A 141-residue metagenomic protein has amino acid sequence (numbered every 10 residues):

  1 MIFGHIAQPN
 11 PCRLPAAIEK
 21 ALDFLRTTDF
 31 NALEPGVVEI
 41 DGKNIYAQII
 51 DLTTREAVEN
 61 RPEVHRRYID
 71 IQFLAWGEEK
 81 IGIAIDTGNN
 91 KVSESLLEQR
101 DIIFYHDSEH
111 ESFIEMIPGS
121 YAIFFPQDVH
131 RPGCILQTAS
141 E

Functional and structural regions predicted by a protein language model:
M1-I49, R61-V64: A short, N-terminal "cap"/entry segment at the start of jelly-roll beta-barrel domains of the cupin/DSBH fold
P11, E19-D23, S95, R100-D101 (+1 more regions): Compositionally biased, non-globular sequence tracts
G42, V58-D70, N89-S93, E109: A short beta-loop-beta micro-motif enriched in histidine and acidic residues
R67-I69, F73-I83, G88-N89, L97-I102: Glycine- and acidic-residue-biased ligand/ion/polar-headgroup-sensing regions
I102-E109: A gly/proline- and charged-residue-enriched helix-loop-helix capping module
I114-I135: Conserved metal-binding segment of the jelly-roll/cupin
I135-E141: Short, compositionally biased
